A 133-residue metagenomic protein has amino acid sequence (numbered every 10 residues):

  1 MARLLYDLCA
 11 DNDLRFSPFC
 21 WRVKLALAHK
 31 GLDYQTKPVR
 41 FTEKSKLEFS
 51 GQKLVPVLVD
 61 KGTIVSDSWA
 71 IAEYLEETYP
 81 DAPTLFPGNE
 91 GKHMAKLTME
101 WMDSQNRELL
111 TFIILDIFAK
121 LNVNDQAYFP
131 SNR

Functional and structural regions predicted by a protein language model:
M1-S131: GST-like domain detector, emphasizing the conserved glutathione-binding G-site in the N-terminal thioredoxin-like
